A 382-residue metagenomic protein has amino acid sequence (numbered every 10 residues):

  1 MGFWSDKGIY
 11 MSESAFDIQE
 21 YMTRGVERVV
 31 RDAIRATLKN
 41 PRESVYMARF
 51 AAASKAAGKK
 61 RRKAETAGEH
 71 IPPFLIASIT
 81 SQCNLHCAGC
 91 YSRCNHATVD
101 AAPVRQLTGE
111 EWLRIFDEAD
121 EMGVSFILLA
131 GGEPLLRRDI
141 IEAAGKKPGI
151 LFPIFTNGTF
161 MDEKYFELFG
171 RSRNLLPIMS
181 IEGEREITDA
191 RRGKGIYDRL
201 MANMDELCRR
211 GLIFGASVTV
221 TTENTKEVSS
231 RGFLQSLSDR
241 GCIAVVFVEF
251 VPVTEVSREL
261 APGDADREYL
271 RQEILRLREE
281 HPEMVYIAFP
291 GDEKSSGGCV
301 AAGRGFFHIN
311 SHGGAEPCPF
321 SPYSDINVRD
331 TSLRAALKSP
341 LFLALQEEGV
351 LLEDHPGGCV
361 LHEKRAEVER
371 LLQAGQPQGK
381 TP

Functional and structural regions predicted by a protein language model:
M1-M22, D189-G298, A302, S311-E316 (+1 more regions): Radical SAM enzyme [4Fe-4S]-AdoMet core and its adjacent flexible, acidic and glycine-rich loops/tails across
F3, K7-Y10, A36, A315 (+1 more regions): Flexible mid-to-C-terminal extensions adjoining Fe-S/redox cofactors in radical SAM and related proteins
I9-Y165: Conserved alpha-helical substructure of the radical SAM core
A52-P72, I287, E293, N327-L343: Short, charged low-complexity linear segments at domain edges
L75, G303-G305, Y323: Short loop/turn microsegments at loop-to-beta-strand junctions
C83, C87-C90, C299, G313 (+2 more regions): Short cysteine clusters
G109-L129, L135-V248: Radical SAM/AdoMet-radical enzyme domain recognition
